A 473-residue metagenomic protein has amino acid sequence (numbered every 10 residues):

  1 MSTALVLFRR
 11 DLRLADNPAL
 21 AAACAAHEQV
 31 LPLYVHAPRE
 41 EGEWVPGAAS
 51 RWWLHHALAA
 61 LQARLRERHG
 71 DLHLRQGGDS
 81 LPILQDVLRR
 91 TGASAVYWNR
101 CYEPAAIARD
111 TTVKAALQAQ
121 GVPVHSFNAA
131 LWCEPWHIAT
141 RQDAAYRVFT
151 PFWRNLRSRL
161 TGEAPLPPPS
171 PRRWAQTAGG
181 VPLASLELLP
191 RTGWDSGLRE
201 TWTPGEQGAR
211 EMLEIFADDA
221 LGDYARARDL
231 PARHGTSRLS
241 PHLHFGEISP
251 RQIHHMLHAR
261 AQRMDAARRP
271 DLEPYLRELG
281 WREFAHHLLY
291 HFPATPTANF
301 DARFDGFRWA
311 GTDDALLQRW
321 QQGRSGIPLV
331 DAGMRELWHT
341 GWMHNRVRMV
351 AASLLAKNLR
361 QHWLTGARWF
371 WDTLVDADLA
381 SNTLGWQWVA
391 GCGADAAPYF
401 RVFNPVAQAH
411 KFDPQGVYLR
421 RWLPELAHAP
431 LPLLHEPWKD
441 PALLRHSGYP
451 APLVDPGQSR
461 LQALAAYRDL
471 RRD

Functional and structural regions predicted by a protein language model:
M1-A164, R335, S381, L461 (+1 more regions): Trp/Phe/Arg-rich N-terminal binding region typifying the photolyase-homology
L7, W44, W52-W53, W98 (+12 more regions): Tryptophan-centered motif/residue detector
A19, A57, L61, A209-M212 (+7 more regions): Alpha-helical packing segments of well-folded alpha/beta enzyme cores
V45, Y97, L317, S447-P450: Short coil/turn segments at secondary-structure junctions
L54, E206, A232, G323-G326: Generic alpha-helical segment signature
D143-F304, F412-D413, V417-D473: Glycine/tryptophan-enriched, flexible segments
H234-L423: Active-site-proximal binding-pocket segments
